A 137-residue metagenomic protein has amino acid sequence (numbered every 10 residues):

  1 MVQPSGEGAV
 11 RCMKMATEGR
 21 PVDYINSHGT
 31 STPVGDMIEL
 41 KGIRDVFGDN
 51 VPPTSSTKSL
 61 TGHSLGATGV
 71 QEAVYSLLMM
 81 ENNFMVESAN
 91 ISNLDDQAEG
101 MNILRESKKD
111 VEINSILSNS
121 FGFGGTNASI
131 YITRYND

Functional and structural regions predicted by a protein language model:
M1-D137: Conserved "HGTGT" condensation-loop signature of ketosynthase/thiolase-family condensing enzymes that catalyze
